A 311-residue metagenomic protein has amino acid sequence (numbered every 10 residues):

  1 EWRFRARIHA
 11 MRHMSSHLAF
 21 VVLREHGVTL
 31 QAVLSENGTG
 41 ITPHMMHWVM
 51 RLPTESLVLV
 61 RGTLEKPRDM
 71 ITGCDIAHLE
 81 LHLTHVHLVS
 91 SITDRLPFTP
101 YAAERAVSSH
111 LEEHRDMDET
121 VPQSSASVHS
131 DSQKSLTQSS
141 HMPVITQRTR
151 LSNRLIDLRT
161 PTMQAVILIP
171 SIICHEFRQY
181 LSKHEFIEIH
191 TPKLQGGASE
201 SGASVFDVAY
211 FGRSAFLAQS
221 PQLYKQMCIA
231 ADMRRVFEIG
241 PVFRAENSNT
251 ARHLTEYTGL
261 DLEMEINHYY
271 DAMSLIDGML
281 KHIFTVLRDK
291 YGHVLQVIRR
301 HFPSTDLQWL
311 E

Functional and structural regions predicted by a protein language model:
E1-E311: Class II aminoacyl-tRNA synthetase catalytic cores and aaRS-like
